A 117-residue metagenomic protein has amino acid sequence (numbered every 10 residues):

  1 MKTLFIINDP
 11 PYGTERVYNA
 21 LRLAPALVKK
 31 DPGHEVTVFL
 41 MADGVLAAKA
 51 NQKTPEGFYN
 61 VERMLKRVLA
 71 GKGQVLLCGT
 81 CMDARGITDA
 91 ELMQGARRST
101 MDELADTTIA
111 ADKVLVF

Functional and structural regions predicted by a protein language model:
F5-A20, A48-K53: Short, glycine-rich nucleotide/cofactor-binding loops
D9-P11, A42-L46, C81-A84: Acidic, glycine-rich active-site loops and adjacent beta-strand->loop/helix elements that engage anionic groups
V17-K30, V38: Histidine-anchored nucleotide/phosphate-binding helix
A24, V36-A42, V75-G79: Short internal beta-strands
K30-A48: Small/aliphatic-rich secondary-structure junction motif
N51-E56, L92-Q94: Short glycine-enriched, charge-decorated loop/helix-capping segments at active-site entrances that position
T54-T80: A glycine-rich helix N-cap at a beta->alpha junction
A84-F117: C-terminal structural segments of small proteins and small subunits
